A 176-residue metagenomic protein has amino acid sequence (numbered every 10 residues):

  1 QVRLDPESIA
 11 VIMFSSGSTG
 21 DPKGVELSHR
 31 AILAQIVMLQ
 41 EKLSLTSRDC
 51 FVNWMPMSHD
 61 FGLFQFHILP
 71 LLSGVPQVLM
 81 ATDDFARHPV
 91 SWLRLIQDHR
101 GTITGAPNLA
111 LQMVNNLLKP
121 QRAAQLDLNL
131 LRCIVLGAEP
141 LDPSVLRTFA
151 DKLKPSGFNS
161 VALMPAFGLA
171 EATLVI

Functional and structural regions predicted by a protein language model:
Q1-F14, D21, Q35, E41-C50: Conserved pre-ATP/AMP-binding loop-to-beta segment of ANL
Q1-V2, P107-N108, M113: Structural core segment of the AMP-binding/adenylate-forming
V2-D5, V25, H29, W54-M57 (+3 more regions): Hydrophobic alpha-helical scaffolding
I9, S15-S18, F51, T104 (+2 more regions): Conserved S/T- and glycine-rich ATP-binding loop of Class I adenylate-forming
S18, G74, A138: Conserved G/P- and acidic residue-centered "switch" motifs that form tight phosphate/ATP-binding loops in soluble
T19-P22, L33-Q35, H59-G62, L79 (+4 more regions): Flexible loop/turn segments at secondary-structure boundaries
L33-C50, D60-T102, L117-Q121: Conserved AMP-binding/adenylation subdomain of ANL enzymes
G101-A106, N115-I176: Gly/Ser/Thr-rich phosphate-binding loop
